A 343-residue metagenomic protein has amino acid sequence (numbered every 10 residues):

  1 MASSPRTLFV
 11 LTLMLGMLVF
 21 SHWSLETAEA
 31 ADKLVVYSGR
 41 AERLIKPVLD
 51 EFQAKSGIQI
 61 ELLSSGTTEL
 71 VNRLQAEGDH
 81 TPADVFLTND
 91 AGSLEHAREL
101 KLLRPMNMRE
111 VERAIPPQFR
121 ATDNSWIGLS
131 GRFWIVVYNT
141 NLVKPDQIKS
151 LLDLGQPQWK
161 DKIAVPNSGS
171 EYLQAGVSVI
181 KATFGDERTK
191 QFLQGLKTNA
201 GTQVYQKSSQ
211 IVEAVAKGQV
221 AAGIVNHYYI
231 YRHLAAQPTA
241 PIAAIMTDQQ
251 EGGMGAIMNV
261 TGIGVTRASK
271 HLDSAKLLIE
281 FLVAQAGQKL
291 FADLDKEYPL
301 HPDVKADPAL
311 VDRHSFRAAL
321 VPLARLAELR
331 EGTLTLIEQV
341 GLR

Functional and structural regions predicted by a protein language model:
V10-H22: Bacterial N-terminal signal peptides
T27-V35, Q53-K55, Q156-Q158: Immediate post-signal peptide segment of exported/extracytoplasmic ligand-binding proteins
G39-K46, S65-E69, P82-Q219, G252-M254: Extracytoplasmic ligand-binding site segments that recognize negatively charged/polar headgroups
G39-Q59, H233: Short, polar/charged alpha-helical segment
G92-H96, A216, A221-I242: A ligand-binding cleft/hinge motif common to bilobed small-molecule-binding domains
I135-L142, M258-H271, L290-D293: A bilobed periplasmic-binding-protein/Venus flytrap-type ligand-binding module shared by bacterial periplasmic
D161-S168, F281-V304: Periplasmic-binding protein-like
E187-T189, E297-R343: An extracytoplasmic/periplasmic, membrane-proximal ligand-sensing/linker region
